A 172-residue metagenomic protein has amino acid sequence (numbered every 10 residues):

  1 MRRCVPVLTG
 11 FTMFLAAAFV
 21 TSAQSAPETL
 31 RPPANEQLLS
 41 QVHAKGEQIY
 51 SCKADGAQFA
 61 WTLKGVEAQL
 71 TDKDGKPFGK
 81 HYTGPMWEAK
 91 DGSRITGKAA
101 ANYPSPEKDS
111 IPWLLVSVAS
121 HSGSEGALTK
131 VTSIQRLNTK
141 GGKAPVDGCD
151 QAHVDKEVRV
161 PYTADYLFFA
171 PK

Functional and structural regions predicted by a protein language model:
M1-F11: Bacterial N-terminal signal peptides that target proteins for export
F11-F14, F19: Aromatic (phenylalanine/tyrosine) cluster motif
F19-S25: Sec/Tat signal peptide C-region and signal peptidase I cleavage site
A26-I49, G56-K172: Primary mode marks residue(s) on the alpha4-beta5-alpha5 output face of response regulator receiver
